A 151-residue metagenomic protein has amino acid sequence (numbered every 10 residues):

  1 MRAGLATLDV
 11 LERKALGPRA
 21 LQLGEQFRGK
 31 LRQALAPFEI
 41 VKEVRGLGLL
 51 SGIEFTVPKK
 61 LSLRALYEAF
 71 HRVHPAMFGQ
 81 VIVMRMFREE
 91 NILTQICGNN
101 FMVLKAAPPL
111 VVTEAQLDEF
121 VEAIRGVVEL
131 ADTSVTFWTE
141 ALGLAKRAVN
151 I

Functional and structural regions predicted by a protein language model:
M1-I151: Conserved N-terminal phosphate-binding loop of PLP-dependent enzymes in the Aspartate aminotransferase
